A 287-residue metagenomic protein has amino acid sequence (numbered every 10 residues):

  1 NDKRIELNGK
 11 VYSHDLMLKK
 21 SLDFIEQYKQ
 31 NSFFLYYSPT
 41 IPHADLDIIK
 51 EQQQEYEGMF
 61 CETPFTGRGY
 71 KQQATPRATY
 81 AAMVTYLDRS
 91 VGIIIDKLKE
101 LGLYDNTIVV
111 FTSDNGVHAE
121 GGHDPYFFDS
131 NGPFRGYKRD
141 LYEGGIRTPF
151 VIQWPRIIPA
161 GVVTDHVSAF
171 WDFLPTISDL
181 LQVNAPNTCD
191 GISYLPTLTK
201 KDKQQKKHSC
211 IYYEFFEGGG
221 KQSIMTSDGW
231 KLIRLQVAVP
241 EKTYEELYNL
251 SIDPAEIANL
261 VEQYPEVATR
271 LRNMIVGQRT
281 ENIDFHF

Functional and structural regions predicted by a protein language model:
N1-L174, S178-C189, R234-K242, S251 (+3 more regions): Active-site-proximal cap/lid insertion segments
L35, K206-H208, G277-F287: Bilobed periplasmic-binding protein-like "clamshell/Venus-flytrap" ligand-binding domains
K99, D202-K207: Basic phosphate/pyrophosphate-binding loop/patch that engages nucleotide-derived ligands
K138-E143, I211-F216, K221-Q222: Short Gly/Pro-enriched turn/cap motifs at secondary-structure boundaries
C189, P196-Q204: Acidic, glycine-rich loop-and-strand cores that form catalytic or ligand-binding grooves in diverse globular domains
I224-D228: Active-site beta-strand termini and strand-to-loop segments that position acidic
